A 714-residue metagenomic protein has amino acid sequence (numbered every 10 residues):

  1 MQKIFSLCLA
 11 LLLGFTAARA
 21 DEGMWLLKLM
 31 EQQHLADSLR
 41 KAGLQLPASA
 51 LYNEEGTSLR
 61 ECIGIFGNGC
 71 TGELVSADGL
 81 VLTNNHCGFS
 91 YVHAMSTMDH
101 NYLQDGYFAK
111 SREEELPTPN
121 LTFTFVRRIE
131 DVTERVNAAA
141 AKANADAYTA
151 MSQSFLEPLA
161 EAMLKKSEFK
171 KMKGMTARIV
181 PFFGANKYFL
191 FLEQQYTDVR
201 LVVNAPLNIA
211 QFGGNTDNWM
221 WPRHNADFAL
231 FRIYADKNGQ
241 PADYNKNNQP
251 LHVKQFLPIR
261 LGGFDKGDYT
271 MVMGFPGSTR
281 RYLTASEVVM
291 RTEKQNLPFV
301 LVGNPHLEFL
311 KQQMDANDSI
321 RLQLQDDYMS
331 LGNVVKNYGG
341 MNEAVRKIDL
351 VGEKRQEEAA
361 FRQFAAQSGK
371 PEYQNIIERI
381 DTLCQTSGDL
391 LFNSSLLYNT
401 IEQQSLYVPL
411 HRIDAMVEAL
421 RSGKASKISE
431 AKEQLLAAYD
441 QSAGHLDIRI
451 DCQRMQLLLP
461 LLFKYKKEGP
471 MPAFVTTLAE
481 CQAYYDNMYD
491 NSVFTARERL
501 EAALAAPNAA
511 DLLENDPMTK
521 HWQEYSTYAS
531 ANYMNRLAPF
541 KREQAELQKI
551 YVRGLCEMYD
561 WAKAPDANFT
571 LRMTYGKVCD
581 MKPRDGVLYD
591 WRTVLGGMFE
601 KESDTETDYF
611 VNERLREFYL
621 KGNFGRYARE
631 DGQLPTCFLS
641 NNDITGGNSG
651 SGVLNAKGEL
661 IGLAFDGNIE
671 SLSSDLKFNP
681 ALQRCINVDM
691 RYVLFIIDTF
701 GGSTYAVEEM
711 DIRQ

Functional and structural regions predicted by a protein language model:
Q2, C8, T16-Q714: Terminal presequence/propeptide segments associated with secretion/organelle targeting and zymogen/polyprotein
